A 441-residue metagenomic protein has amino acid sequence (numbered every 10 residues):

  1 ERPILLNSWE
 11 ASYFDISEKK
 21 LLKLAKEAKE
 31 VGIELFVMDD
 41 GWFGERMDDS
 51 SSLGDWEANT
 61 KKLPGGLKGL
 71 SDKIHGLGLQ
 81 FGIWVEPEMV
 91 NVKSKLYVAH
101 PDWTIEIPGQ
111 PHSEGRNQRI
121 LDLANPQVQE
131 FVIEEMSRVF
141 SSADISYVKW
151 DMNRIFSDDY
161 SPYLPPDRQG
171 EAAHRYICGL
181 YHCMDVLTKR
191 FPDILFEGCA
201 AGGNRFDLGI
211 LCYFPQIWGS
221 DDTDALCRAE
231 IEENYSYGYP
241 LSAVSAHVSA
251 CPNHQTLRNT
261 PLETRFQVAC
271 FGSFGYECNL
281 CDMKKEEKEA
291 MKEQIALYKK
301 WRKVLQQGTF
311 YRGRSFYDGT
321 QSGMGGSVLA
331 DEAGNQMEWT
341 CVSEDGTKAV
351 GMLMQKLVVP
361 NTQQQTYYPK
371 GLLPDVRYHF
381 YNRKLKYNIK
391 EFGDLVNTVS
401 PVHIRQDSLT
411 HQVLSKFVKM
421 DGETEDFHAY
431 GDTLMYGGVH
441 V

Functional and structural regions predicted by a protein language model:
P3, E10, F14, G44 (+2 more regions): Active-site-adjacent "subsite" loops/lids of carbohydrate-active enzymes
L6, F36, I74, V132 (+5 more regions): Conserved, mostly hydrophobic/aromatic
K20-F43: Catalytic domains of carbohydrate-active enzymes, especially glycoside hydrolases
F43-Y97, D185-K189, D193: Acidic/aromatic-lined carbohydrate-recognition and catalytic surfaces of CAZymes acting on diverse glycans
D48-K61, P87-P111, Y163, D167 (+1 more regions): Aromatic- and acidic-residue-enriched segments that line the glycan-binding/catalytic groove of carbohydrate-active
Y97-E130, H174-D282: Glycan-recognition surfaces
S322-P374: Carbohydrate-binding surface patches
L357-V441: C-terminal beta-sandwich/jelly-roll accessory domains of carbohydrate-active enzymes
